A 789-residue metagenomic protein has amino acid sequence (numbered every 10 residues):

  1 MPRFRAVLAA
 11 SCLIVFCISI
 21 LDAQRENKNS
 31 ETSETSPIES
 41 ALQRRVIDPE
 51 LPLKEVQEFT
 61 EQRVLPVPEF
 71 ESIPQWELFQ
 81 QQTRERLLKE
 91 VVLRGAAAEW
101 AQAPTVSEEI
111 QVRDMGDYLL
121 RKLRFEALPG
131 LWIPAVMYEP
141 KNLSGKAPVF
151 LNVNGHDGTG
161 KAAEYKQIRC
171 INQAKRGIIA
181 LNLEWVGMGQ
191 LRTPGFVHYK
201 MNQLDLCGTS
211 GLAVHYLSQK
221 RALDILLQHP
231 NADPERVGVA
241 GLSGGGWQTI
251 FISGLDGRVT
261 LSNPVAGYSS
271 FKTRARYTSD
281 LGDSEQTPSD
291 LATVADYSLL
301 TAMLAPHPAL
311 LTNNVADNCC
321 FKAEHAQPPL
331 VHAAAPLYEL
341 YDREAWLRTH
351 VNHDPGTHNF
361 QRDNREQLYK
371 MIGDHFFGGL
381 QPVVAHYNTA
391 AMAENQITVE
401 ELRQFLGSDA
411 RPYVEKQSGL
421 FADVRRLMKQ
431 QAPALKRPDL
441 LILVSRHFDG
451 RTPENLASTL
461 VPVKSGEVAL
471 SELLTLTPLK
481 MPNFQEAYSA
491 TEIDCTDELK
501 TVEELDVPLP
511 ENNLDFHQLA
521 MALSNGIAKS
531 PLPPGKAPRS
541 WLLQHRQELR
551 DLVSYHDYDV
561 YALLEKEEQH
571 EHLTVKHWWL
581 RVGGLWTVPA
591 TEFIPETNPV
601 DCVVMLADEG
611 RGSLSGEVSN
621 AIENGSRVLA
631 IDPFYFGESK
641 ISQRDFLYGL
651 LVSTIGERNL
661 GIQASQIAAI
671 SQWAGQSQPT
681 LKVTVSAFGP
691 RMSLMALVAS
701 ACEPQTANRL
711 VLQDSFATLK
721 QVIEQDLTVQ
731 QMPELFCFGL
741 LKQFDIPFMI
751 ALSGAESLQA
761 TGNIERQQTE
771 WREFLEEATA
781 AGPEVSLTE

Functional and structural regions predicted by a protein language model:
M1-A9: Bacterial N-terminal signal peptides that target proteins for export
A9-S19: Bacterial N-terminal signal peptides
Q24-W132, A162, A305, T312-P589 (+6 more regions): Alpha/beta-hydrolase-fold serine-hydrolase catalytic core, especially in secreted/extracellular enzymes
K141-Q228, P234, Y268-T278, V600-S677 (+1 more regions): Cap/lid segment of the alpha/beta-hydrolase catalytic domain
D157-I168, Q203-L217, V239-I250, T287-L300 (+4 more regions): Alpha-helix capping and helix-loop boundary segments enriched in small/acidic/polar residues
I171, I250-F251, A302, S619 (+2 more regions): Alpha-helical segments flanking ligand/cofactor-binding loops in enzyme cores
E184, A240, V265-A266, T312 (+3 more regions): Alpha/beta-hydrolase-fold catalytic nucleophile elbow
D224-T293, I670-Q743, M749: Primarily recognizes the serine-hydrolase "nucleophile elbow" in alpha/beta-hydrolase and SGNH/GDSL folds
